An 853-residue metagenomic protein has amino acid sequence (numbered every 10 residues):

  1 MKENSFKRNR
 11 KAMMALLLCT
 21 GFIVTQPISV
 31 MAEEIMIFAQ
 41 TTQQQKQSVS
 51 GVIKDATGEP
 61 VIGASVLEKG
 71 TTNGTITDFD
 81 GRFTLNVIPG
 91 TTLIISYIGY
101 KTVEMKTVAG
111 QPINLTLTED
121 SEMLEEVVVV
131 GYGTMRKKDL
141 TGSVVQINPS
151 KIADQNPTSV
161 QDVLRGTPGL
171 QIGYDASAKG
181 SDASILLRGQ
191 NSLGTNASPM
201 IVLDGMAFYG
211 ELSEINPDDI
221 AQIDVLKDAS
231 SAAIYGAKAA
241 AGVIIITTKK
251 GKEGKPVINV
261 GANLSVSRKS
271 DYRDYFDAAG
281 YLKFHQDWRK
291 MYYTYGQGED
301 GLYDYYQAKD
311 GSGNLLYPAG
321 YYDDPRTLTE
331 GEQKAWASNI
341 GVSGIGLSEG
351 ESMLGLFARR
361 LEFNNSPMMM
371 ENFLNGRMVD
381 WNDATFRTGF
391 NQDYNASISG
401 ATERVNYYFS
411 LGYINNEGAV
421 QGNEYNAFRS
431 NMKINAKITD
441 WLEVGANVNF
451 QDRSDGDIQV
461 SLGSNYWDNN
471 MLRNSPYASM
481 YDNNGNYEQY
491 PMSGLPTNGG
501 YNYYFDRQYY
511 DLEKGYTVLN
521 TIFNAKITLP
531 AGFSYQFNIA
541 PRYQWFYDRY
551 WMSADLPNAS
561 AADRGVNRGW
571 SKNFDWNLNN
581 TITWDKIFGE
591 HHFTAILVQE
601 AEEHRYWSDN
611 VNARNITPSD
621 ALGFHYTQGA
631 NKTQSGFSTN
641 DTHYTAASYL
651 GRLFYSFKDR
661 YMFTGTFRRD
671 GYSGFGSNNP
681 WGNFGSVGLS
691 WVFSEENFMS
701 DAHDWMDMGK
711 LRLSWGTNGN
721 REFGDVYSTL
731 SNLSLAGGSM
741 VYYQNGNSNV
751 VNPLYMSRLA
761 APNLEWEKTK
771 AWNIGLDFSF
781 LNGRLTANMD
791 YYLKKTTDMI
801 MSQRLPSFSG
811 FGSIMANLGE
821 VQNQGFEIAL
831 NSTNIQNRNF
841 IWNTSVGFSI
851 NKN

Functional and structural regions predicted by a protein language model:
M1-E417, Q421-N431, I438, E443-G445 (+4 more regions): Short, small/polar-rich motifs associated with maturation and membrane association, primarily at protein termini
D55, D78, D310, D482 (+3 more regions): Acidic surface patches and DE-rich sequence motifs
G74, T84, I234, S397 (+4 more regions): Short, surface-exposed charged micro-motifs
I152, S198, A427, K433-L442 (+4 more regions): Extracellular/periplasmic, surface-exposed regions of secreted and cell-surface proteins
R273, A278-E362, Q451-G494, A601-L622 (+3 more regions): A surface-exposed, glycine/aromatic-enriched loop/edge motif typical of exported proteins
